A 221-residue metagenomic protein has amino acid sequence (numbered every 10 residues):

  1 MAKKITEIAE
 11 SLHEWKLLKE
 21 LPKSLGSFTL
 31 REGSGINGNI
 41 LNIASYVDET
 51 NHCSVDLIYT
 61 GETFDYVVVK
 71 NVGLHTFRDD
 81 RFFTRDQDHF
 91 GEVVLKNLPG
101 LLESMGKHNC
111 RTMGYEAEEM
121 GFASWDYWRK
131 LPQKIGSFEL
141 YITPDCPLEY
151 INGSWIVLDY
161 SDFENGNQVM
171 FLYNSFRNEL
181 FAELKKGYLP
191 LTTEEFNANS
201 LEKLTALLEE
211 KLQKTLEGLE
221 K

Functional and structural regions predicted by a protein language model:
M1-S45, G100-G166: Negatively charged, low-complexity tracts enriched in Asp/Glu with abundant Ser/Thr
A2-L17, L21, G26-F28, T50-H52 (+7 more regions): Long, contiguous N-terminal structural blocks used for assembly/anchoring
N51-E92, D162-K203: Intrinsically disordered, low-complexity regulatory segments enriched in Ser/Thr/Pro and charged residues
T76-F122, K186-K221: Mixed-charge, Lys/Arg-enriched low-complexity segments
